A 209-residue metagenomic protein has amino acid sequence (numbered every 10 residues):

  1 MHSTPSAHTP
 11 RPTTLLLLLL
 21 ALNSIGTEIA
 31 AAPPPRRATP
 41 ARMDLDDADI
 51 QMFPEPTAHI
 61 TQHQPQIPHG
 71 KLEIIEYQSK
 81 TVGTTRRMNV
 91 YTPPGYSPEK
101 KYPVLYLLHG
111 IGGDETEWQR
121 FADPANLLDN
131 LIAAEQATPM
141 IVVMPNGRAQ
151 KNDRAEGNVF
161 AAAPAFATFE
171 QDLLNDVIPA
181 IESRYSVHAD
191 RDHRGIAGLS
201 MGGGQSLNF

Functional and structural regions predicted by a protein language model:
H2-L15: Bacterial N-terminal signal peptides that target proteins for export
H2-P5, N23-G26, Q78: Intrinsically disordered, low-complexity segments enriched in Ser/Pro/Gly/Ala and basic residues
T4, L19, R42-L45: Short linear motifs centered on Gly/Pro in flexible linkers and helix caps
T13-S24: Bacterial N-terminal signal peptides
G26, A30-A32: Boundary at the C-terminal end of the N-terminal hydrophobic targeting segment
A32-F209: Non-catalytic cap/lid and distal C-terminal segments of serine-dependent acyl enzymes
